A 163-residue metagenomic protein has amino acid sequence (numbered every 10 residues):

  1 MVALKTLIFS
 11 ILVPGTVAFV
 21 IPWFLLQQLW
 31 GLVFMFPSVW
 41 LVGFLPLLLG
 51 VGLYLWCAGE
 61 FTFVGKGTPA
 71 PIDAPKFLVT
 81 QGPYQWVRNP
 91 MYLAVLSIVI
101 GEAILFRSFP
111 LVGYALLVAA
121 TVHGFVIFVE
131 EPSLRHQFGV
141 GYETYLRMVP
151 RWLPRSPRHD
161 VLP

Functional and structural regions predicted by a protein language model:
M1-Q81, L93-P163: Membrane-anchoring alpha-helices and their flanking helix-loop junctions
Y84: Solvent-exposed interhelical
N89: Extended, alpha-helix-rich binding/interface surfaces that flank or overlap catalytic cores and mediate recognition
